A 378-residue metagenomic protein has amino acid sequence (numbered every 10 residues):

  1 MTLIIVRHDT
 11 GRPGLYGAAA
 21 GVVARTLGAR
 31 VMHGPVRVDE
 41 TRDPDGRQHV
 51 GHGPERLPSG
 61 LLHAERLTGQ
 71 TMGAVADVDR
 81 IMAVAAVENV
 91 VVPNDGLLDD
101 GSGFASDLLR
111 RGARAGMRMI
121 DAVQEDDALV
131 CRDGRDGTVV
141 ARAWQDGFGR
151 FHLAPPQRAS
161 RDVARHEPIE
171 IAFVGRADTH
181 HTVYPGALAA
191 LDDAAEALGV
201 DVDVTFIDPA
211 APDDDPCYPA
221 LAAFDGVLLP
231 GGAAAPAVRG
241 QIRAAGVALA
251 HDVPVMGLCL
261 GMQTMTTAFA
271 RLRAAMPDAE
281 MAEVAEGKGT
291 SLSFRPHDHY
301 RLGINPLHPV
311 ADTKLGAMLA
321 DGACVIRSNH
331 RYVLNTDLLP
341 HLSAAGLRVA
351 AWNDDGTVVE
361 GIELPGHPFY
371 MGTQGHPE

Functional and structural regions predicted by a protein language model:
M1-M262, T267-V310, R331-A345, A350-E360 (+2 more regions): N-terminal beta1-alpha1 cap of cysteine-dependent amidohydrolase-like domains
P309-D312, A317-M318: Active-site/ligand-binding loops adjacent to catalytic centers
A317-S328, L334: Acyltransferase
